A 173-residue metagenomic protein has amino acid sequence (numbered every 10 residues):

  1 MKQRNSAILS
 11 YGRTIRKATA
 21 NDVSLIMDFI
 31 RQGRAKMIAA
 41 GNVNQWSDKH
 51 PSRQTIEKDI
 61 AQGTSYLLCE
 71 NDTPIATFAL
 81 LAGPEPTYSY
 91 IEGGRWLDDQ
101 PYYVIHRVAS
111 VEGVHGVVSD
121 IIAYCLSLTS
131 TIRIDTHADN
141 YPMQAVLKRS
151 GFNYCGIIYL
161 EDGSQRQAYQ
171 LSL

Functional and structural regions predicted by a protein language model:
R13-D28: A short beta-loop-alpha structural element at the N-terminal edge of CoA-dependent acyl/N-acetyltransferase catalytic
A35-Q54: Conserved GNAT-fold acetyl-CoA-binding loop/helix
L67, T73-G83: Conserved beta-strand in the GNAT
A79-G113: Conserved acyl-donor/pantetheine-binding loop and adjacent beta-alpha core of acyl/acetyltransferases and related
S110-S127, A145-R149: Conserved acetyl-CoA-binding loop-helix of GNAT-fold acetyltransferases
L128-D139: Conserved GNAT acetyl-CoA-binding A-motif
D135, N153-Q167: Conserved catalytic-core motifs of GNAT/GCN5-like acyltransferases
D139-G156: Conserved active-site alpha-helix within GNAT-family acetyltransferase domains
